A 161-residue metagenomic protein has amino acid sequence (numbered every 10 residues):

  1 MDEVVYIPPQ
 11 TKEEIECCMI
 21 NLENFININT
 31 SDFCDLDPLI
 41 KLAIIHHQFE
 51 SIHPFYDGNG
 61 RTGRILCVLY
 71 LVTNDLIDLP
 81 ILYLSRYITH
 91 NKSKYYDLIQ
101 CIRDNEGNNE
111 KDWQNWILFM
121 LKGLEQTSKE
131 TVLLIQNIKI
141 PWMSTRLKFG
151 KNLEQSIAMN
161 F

Functional and structural regions predicted by a protein language model:
M1-F161: FIC/Doc superfamily catalytic core
